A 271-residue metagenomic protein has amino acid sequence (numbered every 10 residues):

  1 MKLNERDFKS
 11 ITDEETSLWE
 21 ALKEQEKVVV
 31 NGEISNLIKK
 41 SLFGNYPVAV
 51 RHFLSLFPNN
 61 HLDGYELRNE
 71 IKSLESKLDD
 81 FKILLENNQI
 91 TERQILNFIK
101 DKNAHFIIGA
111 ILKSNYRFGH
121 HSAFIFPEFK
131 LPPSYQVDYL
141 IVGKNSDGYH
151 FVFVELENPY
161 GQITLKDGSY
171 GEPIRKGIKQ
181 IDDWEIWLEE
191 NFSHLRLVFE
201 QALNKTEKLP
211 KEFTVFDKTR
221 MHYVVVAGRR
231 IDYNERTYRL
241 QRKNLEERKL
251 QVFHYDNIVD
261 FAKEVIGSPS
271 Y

Functional and structural regions predicted by a protein language model:
M1-Y271: Charged, terminal alpha-helix-loop-beta segments that serve as non-catalytic nucleic-acid engagement and/or assembly
